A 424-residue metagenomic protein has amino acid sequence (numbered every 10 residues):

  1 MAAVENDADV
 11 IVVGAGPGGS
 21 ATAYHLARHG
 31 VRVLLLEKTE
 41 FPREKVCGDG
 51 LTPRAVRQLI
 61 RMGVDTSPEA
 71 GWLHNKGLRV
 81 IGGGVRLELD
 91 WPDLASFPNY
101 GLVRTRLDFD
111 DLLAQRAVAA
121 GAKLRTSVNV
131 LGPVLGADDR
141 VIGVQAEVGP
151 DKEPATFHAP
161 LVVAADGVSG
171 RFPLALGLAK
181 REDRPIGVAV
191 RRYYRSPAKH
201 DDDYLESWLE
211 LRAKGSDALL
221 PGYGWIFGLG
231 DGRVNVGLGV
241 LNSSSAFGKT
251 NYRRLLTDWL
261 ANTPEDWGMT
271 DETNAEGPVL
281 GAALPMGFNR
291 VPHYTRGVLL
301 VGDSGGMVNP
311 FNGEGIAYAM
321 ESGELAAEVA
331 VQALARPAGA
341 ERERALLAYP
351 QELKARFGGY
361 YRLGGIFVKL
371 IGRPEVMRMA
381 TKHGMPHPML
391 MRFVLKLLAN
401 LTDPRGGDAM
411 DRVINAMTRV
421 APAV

Functional and structural regions predicted by a protein language model:
A2-G16: Beta1/beta-strand and adjacent pyrophosphate-binding region of the FAD-binding site in flavoprotein oxidoreductases
G19-S20: N-terminal Rossmann-fold NAD(P) dinucleotide-binding loop
A27-C47: Glycine-rich FAD pyrophosphate-binding loop
E40-M62: Conserved N-terminal glycine-rich FAD pyrophosphate-binding loop of Rossmann-like flavoproteins
V56, R61-D111: A conserved beta-strand/loop capping segment in the N-terminal third of enzymes that catalyze redox or closely related
G71, N242-V329, A335, E341: FAD/FMN-dependent oxidoreductases across multiple families
R116-W267: Predominantly flavin-linked oxidoreductase catalytic cores and closely associated redox partners
V331-V424: C-terminal helical "tail/cap" subdomain of flavin- and related membrane-associated enzymes
